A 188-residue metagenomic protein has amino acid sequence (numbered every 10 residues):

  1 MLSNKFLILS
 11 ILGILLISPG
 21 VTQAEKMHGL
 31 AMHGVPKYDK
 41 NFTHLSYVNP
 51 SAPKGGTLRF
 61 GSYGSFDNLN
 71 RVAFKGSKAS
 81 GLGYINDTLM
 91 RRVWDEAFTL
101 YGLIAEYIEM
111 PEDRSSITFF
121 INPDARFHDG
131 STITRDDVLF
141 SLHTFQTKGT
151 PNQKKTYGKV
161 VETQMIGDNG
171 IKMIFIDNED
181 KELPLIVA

Functional and structural regions predicted by a protein language model:
M1-I8: Bacterial N-terminal signal peptides that target proteins for export
L9-I17: Bacterial N-terminal signal peptides
S18-A24: Bacterial Sec-dependent signal peptides at the C-terminal "C-region" and cleavage site
A24-D113, F120, H143: N-terminal lobe/hinge region of extracytoplasmic solute-binding protein
V48, P53, A73-A79, Y107-P151 (+3 more regions): Aromatic- and charge-enriched surface segment that lines or borders ligand/interaction sites
V93-W94, D124, I176-N178: Short loop segments at secondary-structure junctions
V93-Y101, K148-Y157: Short, solvent-exposed secondary-structure boundary motifs
K155-A188: Surface-exposed binding/hinge segments that line and control ligand-binding clefts or catalytic entry sites
